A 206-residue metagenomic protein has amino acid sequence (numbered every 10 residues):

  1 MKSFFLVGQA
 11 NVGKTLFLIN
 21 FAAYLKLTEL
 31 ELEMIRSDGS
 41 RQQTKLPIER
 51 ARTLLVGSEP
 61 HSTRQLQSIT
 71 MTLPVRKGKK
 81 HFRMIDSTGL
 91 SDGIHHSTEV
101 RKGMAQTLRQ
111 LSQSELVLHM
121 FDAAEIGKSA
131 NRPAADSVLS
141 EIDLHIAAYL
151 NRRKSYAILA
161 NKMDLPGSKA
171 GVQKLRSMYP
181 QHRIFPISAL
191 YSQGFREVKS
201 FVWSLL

Functional and structural regions predicted by a protein language model:
M1-D92: Conserved G1/Walker A P-loop phosphate-binding module
G13-K14, L190-L206: Conserved GTPase G-domain signal focused on the G5
K14, K26, D92, K128 (+2 more regions): Conserved protein kinase catalytic core
N20, V138-E141, K174, E197 (+1 more regions): Alpha-helical scaffold elements adjacent to nucleotide-binding pockets in ATP/GTP-utilizing enzyme cores
R76, G103-H182: Conserved C-terminal guanine-recognition region of P-loop GTPase G domains, centered on the G4
L90-V100, S129-A134: Flexible beta-alpha connector loops of hexameric P-loop NTPases
I184-P186: Conserved beta-strand scaffold positions in the cores of enzyme catalytic domains, especially in NTP/NDP-utilizing
